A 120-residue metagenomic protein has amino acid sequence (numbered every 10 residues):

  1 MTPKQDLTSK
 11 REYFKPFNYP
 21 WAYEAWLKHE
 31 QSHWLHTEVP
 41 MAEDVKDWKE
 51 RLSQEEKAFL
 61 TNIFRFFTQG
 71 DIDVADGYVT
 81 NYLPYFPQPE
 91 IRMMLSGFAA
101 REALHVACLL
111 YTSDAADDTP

Functional and structural regions predicted by a protein language model:
M1-E90, S113: Terminal targeting/low-complexity segments that flank the catalytic cores of oxidoreductases
Q69, A100-A103, A115: Alpha-helical architecture
E90-L109: Amphipathic alpha-helical hairpins
Y111-P120: Single conserved hydrophobic/aromatic residue that forms the stacking wall/gate of nucleotide- or nucleobase-binding
